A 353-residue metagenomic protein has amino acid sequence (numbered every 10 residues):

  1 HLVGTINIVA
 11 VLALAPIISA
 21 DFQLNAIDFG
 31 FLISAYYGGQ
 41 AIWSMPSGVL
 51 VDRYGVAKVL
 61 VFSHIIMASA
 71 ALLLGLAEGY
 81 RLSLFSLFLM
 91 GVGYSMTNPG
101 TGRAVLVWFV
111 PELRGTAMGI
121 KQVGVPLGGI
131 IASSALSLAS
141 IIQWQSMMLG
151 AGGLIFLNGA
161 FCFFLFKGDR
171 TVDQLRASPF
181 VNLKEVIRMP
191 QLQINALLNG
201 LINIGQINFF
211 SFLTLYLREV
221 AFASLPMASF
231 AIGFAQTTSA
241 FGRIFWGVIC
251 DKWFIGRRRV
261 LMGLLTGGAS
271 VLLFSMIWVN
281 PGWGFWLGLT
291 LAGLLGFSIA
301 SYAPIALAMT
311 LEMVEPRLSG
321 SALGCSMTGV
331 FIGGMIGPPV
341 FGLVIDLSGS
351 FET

Functional and structural regions predicted by a protein language model:
V9, Y37-M45, G129-I130, Q236-A240 (+2 more regions): Residue-level signature of mid-helix packing/kink "hotspots" within the transmembrane helices of 12-pass Major
V11-L12, Q191-I244: Extracytoplasmic gate region of multi-pass secondary transporters
I42-E78: Conserved MFS/SLC helix-loop-helix module at the cytosolic interface between two early adjacent transmembrane helices
W43-G55, R243-G256, I345-D346: Helix-to-loop junctions at the C-terminal end of transmembrane segments in multipass secondary transporters
K58-L72, V260-S275: Structural signature of the two symmetry-related core transmembrane helices
S86-G124: Cytoplasmic helix-loop-helix junction between adjacent transmembrane helices in 12-TM secondary transporters
I120-F166: Helix-loop-helix hairpin linking two adjacent transmembrane segments in secondary transporters
G168-A196: Juxtamembrane intracellular "pre-TM" segments in multi-pass secondary transporters
